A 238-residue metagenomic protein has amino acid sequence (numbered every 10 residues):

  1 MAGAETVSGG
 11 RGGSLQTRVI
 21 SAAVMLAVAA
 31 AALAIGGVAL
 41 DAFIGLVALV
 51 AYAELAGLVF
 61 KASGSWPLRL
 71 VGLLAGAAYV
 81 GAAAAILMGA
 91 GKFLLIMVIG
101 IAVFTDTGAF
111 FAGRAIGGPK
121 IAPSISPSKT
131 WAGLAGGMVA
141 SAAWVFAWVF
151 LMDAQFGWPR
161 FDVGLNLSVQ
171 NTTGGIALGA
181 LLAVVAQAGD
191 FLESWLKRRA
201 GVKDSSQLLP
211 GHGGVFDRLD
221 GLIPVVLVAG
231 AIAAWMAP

Functional and structural regions predicted by a protein language model:
A2-A180, V184: Membrane-embedded alpha-helical bundles of polytopic integral membrane proteins
R114-A115, L196-A200, I223, L227-V228: Re-entrant/interfacial helical elements at transmembrane boundaries that shape and gate the permeation pathway
G117-A122, R199-Q207: Juxtamembrane helix-boundary/capping and inter-helix hinge elements in multi-pass membrane proteins
F150-L151, G230-P238: Juxtamembrane boundary at the C-terminal end of a transmembrane helix
Q207-G221: Divalent-cation-assisted or electrostatically stabilized phosphate/pyrophosphate-binding catalytic cores
R218-A234: Final/C-terminal transmembrane alpha-helix of multipass membrane proteins
